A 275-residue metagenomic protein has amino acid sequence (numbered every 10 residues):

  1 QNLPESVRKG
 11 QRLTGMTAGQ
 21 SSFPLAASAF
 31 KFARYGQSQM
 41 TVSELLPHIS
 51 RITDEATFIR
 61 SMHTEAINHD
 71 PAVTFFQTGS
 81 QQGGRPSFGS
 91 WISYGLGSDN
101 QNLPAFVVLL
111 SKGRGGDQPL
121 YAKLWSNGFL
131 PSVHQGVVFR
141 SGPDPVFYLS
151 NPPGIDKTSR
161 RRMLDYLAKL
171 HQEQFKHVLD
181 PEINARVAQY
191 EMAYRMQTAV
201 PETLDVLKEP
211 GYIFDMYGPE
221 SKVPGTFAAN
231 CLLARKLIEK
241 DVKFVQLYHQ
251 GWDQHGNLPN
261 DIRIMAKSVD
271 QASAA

Functional and structural regions predicted by a protein language model:
Q1-A275: Ligand-binding pockets and gating/stacking loops
